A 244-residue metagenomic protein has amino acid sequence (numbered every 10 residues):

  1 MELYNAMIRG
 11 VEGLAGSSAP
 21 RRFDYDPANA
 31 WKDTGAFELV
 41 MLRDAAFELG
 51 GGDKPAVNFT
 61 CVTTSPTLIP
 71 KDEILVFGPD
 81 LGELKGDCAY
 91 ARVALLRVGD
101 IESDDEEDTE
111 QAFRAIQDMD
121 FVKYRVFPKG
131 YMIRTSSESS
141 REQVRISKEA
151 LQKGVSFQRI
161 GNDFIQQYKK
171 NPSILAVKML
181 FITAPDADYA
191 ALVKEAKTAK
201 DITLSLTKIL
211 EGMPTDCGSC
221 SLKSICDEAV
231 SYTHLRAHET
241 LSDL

Functional and structural regions predicted by a protein language model:
M1-E195, D201-L206: Intrinsic-disorder signal
D201-Y232: Cysteine-cluster motifs in flexible loop/terminal segments that predominantly coordinate metals
T233-T240: Conserved small/polar residues in nucleotide/adenosyl-binding loops
L244: Cytosolic catalytic cores of cyclic-nucleotide second-messenger enzymes
